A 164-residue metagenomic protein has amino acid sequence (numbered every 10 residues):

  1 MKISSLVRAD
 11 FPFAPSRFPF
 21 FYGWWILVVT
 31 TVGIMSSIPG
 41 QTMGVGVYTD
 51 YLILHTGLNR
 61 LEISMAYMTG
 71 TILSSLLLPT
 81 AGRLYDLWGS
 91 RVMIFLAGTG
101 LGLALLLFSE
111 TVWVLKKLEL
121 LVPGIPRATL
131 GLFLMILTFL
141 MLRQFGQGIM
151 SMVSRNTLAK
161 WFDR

Functional and structural regions predicted by a protein language model:
M1-P19: Short, Lys/Arg-rich, polar N-terminal cytosolic tail immediately upstream of the first transmembrane signal-anchor
P19-G44, L140-M141: Pair of pore-lining "gating" transmembrane helices in MFS-fold secondary transporters
F20, T56, L61, D86-L87 (+1 more regions): Membrane-helix boundary and inter-helical linker elements of multi-pass secondary transporters
W24, G44-L76, I94: Extracellular/periplasmic helix-loop-helix junction of adjacent transmembrane segments in MFS-like secondary
M35-S36, A104, K117-I149: Hydrophobic core of transmembrane alpha-helices in multi-pass small-molecule transporters, especially MFS/SLC-type
L52, L142-F162: Intracellular juxtamembrane helix-capping segments at the cytosolic ends of symmetry-related transmembrane helices
L77-S90: Helix-to-loop junctions at the C-terminal end of transmembrane segments in multipass secondary transporters
V92-L107: Structural signature of the two symmetry-related core transmembrane helices
